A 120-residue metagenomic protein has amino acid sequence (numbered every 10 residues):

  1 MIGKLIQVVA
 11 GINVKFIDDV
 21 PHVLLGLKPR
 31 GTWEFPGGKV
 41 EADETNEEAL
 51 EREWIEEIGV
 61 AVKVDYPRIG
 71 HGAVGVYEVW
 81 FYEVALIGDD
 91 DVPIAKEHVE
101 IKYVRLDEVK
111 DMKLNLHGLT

Functional and structural regions predicted by a protein language model:
M1-V23, K39, G70: Conserved N-terminal beta-strand and adjoining loop/helix that marks the start of the Nudix/MutT-like hydrolase domain
Q7-V9, G31, E78, E97: Residues that flank catalytic or metal-binding motifs in active/ligand-binding sites
L25-L27: Short, acidic/hydrophobic/Gly-rich beta-strand patch recurrent on exposed beta strands that often constitutes part
R30-W33, V109: A short, flexible beta-alpha/helix-coil linker loop
E34-G38: A short gly/proline-enriched turn/hairpin at secondary-structure junctions
V40-T120: Unchanged
